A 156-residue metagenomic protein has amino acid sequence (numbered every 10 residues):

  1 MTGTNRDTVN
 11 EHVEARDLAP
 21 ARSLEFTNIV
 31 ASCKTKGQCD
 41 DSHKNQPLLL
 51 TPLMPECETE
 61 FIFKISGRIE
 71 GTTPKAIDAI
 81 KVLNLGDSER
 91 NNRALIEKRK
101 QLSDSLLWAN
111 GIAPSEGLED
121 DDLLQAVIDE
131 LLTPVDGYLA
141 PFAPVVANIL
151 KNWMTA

Functional and structural regions predicted by a protein language model:
M1-A31, T59: Histidine-centered nuclease catalytic patch
E14-D17, T35-G37, I65: Short, flexible loop/turn elements at secondary-structure junctions
R16-L18, Q46-L48, E116: Sparse, context-dependent recognition of short Cys/His-centered cofactor- or disulfide-binding micro-motifs
S23, I29-P55: Short Cys/His-centered divalent metal-binding micro-motifs
D40-D41, I69-T72, W108-G111: Substrate-binding/catalytic groove segments of enzymes that remodel or degrade extracellular structural polymers
Q46-R90: A contiguous pocket-lining binding segment that forms or flanks enzyme active sites
I77-A156: C-terminal, charged low-complexity interaction regions
